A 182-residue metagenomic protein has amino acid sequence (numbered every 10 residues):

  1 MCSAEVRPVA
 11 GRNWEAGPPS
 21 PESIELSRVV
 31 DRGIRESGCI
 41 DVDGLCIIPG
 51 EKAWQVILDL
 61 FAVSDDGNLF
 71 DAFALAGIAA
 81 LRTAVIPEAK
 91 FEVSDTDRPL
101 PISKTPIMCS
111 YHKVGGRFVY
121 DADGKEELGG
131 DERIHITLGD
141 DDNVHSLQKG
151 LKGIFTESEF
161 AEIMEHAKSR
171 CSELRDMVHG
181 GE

Functional and structural regions predicted by a protein language model:
M1-E182: Polyanion-binding surfaces on beta-sheet-dominated domains and ring/shell assemblies
